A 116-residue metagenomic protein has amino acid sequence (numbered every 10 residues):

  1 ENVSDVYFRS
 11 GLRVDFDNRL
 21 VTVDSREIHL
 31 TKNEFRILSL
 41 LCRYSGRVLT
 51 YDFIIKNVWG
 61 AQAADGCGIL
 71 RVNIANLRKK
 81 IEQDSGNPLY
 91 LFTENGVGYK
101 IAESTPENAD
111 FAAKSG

Functional and structural regions predicted by a protein language model:
E1-F8, K114-G116: Basic, amphipathic DNA-recognition helix from helix-turn-helix-like DNA-binding domains
N2-V3, R13-L20: A short, compositionally biased
F8-S10, D17, D24: Short strand-coil-strand connectors
L12-R13, Y99: A residue-level detector for well-ordered beta-strand positions
L20, S25-Y90, N95: Positively charged, aromatic-enriched patches within helix-turn-helix-type DNA-binding elements, predominantly
N87-G116: A short linear beta-strand->loop->alpha-helix hinge motif most characteristic of winged-helix/helix-turn-helix
